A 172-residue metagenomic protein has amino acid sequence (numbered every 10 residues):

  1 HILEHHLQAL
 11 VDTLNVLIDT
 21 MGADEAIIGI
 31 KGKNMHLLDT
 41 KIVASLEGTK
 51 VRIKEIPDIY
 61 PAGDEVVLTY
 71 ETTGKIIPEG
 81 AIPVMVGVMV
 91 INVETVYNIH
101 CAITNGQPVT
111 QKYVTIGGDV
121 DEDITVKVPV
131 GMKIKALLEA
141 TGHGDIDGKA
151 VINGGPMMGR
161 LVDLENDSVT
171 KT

Functional and structural regions predicted by a protein language model:
L3-T20: Histidine-anchored nucleotide/phosphate-binding helix
D12-N15, K135, E139: A broad, structural surface signal
I18-D19, G106, D167-S168: A general structural signal for short secondary-structure junctions and capping/turn motifs
D24-I134, A140-D145, G155-P156: Hydrophobic alpha-helical positions that pack around
D147-N153, T172: Beta-strand/loop-dominated core regions that host nucleotide or nucleotide-derived cofactor-binding catalytic loops
L161-T172: Eukaryotic mixed-charge, acidic/polar low-complexity intrinsically disordered regions
